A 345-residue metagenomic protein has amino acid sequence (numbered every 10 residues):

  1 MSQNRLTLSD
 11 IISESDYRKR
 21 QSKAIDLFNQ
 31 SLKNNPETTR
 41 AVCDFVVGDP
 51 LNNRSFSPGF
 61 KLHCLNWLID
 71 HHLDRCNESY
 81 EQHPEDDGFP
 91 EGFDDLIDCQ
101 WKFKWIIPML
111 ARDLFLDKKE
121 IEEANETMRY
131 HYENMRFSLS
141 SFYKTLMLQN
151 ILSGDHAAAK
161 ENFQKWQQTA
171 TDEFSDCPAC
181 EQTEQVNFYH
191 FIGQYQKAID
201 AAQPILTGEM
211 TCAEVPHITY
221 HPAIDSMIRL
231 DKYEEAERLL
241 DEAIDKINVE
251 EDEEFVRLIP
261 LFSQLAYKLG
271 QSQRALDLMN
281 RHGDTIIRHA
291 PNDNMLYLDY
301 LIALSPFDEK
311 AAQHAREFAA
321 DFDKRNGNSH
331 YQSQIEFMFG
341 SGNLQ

Functional and structural regions predicted by a protein language model:
S2-R5, Y17-S22, T39, L96-K104 (+5 more regions): Generic helix N-cap/helix-start motif at coil->alpha-helix transitions
I11-D16, N29-N34, N52, F89-E91 (+6 more regions): Solenoid-like repeat scaffolds
D16-K23, N35-C43, S57-D87, A111-T127 (+4 more regions): Helix-turn-helix repeat elements of alpha-solenoid scaffolds
N29, D44-F56, W67-D74, D98-L116 (+6 more regions): Tandem amphipathic alpha-helical repeat scaffolds
D87-D95, K102-W105, L116-T145, Q149 (+1 more regions): Alpha-solenoid helical-repeat scaffolds
S140, T145, D155-I199, A320-D323 (+1 more regions): Alpha-solenoid helical repeat scaffolds
M227-E309: Active-site/pore-lining binding-face segments in mid-to-C-terminal subdomains
I286-Q345: C-terminal non-catalytic interaction modules
